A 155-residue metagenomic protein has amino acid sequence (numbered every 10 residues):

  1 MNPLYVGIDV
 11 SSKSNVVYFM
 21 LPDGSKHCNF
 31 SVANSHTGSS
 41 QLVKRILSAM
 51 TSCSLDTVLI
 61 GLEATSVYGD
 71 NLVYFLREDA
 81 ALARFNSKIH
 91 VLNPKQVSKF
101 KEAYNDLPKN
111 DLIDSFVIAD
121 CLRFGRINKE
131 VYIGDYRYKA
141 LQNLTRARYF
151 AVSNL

Functional and structural regions predicted by a protein language model:
M1-L155: Phosphate- and other anionic-substrate recognition elements at nucleic-acid/protein interfaces
